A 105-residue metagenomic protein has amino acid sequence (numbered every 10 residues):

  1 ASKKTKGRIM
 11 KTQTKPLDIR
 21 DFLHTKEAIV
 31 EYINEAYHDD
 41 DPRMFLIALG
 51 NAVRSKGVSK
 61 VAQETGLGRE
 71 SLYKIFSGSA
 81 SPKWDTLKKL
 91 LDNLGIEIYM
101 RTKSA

Functional and structural regions predicted by a protein language model:
A1-N51: N-terminal flexible/basic segments that precede or flank functional cores
L23, H38, V58, M100-T102: Recognition helices and adjacent regulatory flanks at domain boundaries
H38, R54, S77-A80: Alpha-solenoid HEAT/Armadillo repeat architecture
F45-E64: Short basic helix-loop element that most often maps to the first helix and adjoining turn of HTH DNA-binding modules
K60, S71, T86: Residues in the helix-turn-helix
G66-P82: Recognition helix of helix-turn-helix/homeodomain-like DNA-binding domains that insert into the DNA major groove
K83-R101: DNA major-groove recognition helix of helix-turn-helix/homeodomain DNA-binding modules
